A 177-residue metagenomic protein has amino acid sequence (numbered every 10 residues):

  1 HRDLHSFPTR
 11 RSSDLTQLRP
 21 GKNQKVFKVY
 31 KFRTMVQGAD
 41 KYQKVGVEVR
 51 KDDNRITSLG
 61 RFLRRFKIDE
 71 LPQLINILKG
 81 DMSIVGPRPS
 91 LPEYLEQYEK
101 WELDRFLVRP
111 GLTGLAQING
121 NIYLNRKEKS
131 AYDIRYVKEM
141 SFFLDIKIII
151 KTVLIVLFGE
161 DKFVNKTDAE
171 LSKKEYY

Functional and structural regions predicted by a protein language model:
H1-R2: Short, well-ordered junction/capping motifs at the entry into regular secondary structure
S6, R10-Y177: Conserved small/aromatic sequence motifs within transmembrane helices
